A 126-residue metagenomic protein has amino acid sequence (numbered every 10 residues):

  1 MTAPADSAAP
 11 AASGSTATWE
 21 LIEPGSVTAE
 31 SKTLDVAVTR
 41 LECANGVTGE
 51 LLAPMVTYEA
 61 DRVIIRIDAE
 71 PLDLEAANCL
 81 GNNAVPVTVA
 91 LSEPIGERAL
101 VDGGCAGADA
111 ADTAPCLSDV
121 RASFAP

Functional and structural regions predicted by a protein language model:
M1-I64, D109-P126: Extracytoplasmic low-complexity, Pro/Thr/Ser/Ala/Gly-rich segments that lie immediately after a secretion/anchoring
R62-A122: Extracytosolic low-complexity repeat regions of secreted or lipid-anchored proteins
